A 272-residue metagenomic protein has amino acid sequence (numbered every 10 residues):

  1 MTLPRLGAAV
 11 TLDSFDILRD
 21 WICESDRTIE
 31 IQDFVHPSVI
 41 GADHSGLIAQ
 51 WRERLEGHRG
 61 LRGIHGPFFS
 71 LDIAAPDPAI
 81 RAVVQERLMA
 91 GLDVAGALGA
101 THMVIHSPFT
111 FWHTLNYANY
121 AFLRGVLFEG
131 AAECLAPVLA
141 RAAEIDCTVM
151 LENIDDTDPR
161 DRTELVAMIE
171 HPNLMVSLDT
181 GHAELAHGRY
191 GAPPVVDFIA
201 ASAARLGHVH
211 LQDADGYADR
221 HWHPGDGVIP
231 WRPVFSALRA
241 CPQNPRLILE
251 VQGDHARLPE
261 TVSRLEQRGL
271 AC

Functional and structural regions predicted by a protein language model:
M1-L92, G96, A271-C272: N-terminal pre-domain/capping segments
M1-R5, F15-E24, A74, T101 (+3 more regions): Histidine-acidic metal/acid-base catalytic patches
A9-D13, Q32-H36, P67-F69, P108-T110 (+4 more regions): Active-site beta-loop-alpha junctions enriched in small/polar residues
V10, S14, D43-L47, V83-R87 (+6 more regions): Soluble or luminal CAZymes and related metallo-dependent hydrolases
I29, H65, V84, A95 (+6 more regions): Conserved, mostly hydrophobic/aromatic
W51-F69, F128-E144, W231-A237: Alpha-helix-loop-beta-strand connector modules within alpha/beta enzyme cores
A74-M175: Active-site acidic/histidine proton-transfer and metal-coordination neighborhood in alpha/beta enzyme cores
